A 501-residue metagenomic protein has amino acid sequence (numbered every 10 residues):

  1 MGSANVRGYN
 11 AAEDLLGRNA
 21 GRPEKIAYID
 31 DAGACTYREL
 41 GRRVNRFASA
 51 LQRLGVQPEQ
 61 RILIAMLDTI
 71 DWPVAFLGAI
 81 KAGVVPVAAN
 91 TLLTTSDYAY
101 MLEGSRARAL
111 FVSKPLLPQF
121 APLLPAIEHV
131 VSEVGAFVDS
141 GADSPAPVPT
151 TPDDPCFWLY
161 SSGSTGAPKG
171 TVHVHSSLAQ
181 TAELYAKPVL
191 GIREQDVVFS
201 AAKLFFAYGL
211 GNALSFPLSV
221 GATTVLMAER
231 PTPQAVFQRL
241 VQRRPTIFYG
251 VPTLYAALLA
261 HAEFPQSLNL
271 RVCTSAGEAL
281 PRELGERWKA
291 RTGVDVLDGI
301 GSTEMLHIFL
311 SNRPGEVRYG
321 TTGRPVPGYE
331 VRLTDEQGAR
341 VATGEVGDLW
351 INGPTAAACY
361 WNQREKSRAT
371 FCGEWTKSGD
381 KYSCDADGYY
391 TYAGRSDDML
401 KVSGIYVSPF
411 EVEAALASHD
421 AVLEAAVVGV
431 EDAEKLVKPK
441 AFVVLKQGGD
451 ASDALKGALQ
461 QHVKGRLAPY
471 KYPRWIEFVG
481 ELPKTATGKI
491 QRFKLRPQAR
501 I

Functional and structural regions predicted by a protein language model:
E24, A142-Y160, A167, G191-V197: Conserved pre-ATP/AMP-binding loop-to-beta segment of ANL
E24-T69, P73-L77, T94-A99: Conserved AMP-binding/adenylate-forming core of the ANL superfamily
T36-R38, P149, C156-Q180: Conserved AMP-binding A3 loop
G41-F47, P152, T171-R193, A201 (+3 more regions): Conserved structural elements of the adenylate-forming
L93, L110-V112, F248, G353 (+6 more regions): AMP-binding/adenylate-forming catalytic core of the ANL superfamily
A179-V197, A207-T246, H261: Conserved AMP-binding/adenylation subdomain of ANL enzymes
P245-G250, L259-R318, E330: Gly/Ser/Thr-rich phosphate-binding loop
R324-G328, A339-T370, I405-V407: Conserved ATP/PPi-binding loop(s) of AMP-dependent carboxylate-activating enzymes
